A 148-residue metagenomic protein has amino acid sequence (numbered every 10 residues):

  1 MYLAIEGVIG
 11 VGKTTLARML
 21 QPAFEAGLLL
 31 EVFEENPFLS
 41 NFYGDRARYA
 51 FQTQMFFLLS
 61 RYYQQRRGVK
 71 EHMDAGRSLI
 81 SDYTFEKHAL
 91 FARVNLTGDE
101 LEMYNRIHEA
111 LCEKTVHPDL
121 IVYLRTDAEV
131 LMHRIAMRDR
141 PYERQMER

Functional and structural regions predicted by a protein language model:
M1-Y2: Pre-Walker A (Motif I) flank of P-loop NTPase domains
I5: Hydrophobic anchor at the beta1->P-loop junction of P-loop NTPases
V8: P-loop (Walker A) phosphate-binding loop of NTP-binding proteins
K13: Conserved lysine of the Walker
R18-S60: Conserved substrate/cofactor phosphate-moiety recognition/catalytic segment in nucleotide-dependent phosphotransferases
Q54-M55, G68-R93, M132: Flexible phosphate-sensing "switch/lid" loops adjacent to ATP/NTP-binding sites across phosphate-transfer
S60-L79, E109-E113: Short amphipathic alpha-helices and their capping/turn segments at secondary-structure boundaries
H88-R148: A glycine- and Lys/Arg-enriched "phosphate-lid" helix/loop adjacent to the NTP-binding pocket of small-molecule kinases
